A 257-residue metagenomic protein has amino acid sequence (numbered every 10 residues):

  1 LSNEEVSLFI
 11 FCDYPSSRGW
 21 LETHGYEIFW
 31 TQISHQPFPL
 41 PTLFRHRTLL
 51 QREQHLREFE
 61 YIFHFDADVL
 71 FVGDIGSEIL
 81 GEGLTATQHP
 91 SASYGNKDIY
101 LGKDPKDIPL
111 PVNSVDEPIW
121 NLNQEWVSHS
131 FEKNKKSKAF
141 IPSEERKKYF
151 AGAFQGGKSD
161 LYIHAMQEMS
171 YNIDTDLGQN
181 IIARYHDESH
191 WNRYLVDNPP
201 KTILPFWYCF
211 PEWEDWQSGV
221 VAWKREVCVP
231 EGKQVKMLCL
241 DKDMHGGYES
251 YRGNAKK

Functional and structural regions predicted by a protein language model:
L1-F44, Q51-E58, P230, E249-K257: N-terminal anchoring/stem segment of glycosyltransferases
F11-R18, F71-G73, W207-C209: Short, polar loop motifs at secondary-structure junctions
L21-Q36, H46, I79-T87, D107-P109 (+1 more regions): Active-site regions of enzymes building and remodeling cell-envelope glycoconjugates
I33-F63, V72-G73, F150, R184-V196: A conserved donor-nucleotide-binding helix/loop in the catalytic core of Leloir-type glycosyltransferases
R47-K106, L110: GT-A fold catalytic core of metal-dependent nucleotide-sugar glycosyltransferases, centered on the diacidic
W126-K233: Catalytic core and acceptor-binding pocket of nucleotide-sugar-dependent glycosyltransferases
S218-K257: C-terminal helix/juxtamembrane-tail motif
